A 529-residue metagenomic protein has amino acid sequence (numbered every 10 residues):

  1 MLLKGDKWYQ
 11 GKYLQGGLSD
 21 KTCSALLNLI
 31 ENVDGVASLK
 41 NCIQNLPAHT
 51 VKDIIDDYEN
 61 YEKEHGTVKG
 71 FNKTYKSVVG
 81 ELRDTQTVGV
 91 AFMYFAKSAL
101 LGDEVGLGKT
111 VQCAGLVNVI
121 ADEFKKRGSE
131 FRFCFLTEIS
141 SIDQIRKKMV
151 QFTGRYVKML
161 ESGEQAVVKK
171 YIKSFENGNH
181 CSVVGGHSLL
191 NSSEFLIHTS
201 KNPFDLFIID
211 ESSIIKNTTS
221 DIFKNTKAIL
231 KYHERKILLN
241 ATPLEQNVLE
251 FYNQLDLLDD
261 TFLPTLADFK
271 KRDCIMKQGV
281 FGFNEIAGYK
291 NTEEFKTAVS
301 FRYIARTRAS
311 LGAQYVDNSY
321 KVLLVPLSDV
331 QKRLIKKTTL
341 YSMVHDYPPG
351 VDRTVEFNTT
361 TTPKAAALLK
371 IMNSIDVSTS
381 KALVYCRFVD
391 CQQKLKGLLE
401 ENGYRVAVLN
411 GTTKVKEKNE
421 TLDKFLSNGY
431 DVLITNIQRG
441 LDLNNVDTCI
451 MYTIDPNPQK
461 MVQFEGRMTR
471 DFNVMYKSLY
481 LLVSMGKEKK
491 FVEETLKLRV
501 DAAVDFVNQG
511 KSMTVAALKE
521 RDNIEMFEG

Functional and structural regions predicted by a protein language model:
L2-S98, K147, Q151, E176-S182 (+5 more regions): Charged, low-complexity
K97, S212, T218-T219, N247-V248 (+7 more regions): Interdomain linker/hinge connecting the two RecA-like lobes of the SF2 helicase core
K97-L116: Walker A/P-loop
E130-E138, S380-F388: Conserved RecA-like ASCE P-loop NTPase motor core of nucleic-acid helicases/translocases
E130-R132, K147, Q151-G154, Q165-K173 (+4 more regions): Conserved P-loop NTPase motor "coupling/switch" region that bridges the ATPase
V167-Y171, Y385, Y404-N436: Conserved helicase ATPase core of P-loop NTP-dependent helicases/translocases
N177-S193, F425-G440: Conserved two-lobed SF2 helicase motor
H233-F269, L311-T338, T435-T514: SF2 helicase/translocase ATPase core recognition
